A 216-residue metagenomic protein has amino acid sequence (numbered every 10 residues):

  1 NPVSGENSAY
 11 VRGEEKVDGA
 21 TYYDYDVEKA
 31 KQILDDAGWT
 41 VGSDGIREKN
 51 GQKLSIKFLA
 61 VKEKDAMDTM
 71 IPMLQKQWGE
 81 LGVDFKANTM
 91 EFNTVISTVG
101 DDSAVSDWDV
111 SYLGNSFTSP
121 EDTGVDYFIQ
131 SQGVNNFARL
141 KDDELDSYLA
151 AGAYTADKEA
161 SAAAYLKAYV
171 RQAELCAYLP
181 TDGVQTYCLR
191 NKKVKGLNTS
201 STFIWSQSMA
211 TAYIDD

Functional and structural regions predicted by a protein language model:
N1-K16, A66, I71-Q75, G100-D216: Detector for C-terminal structural segments
N1-K76, K167, D215: Append "and occasionally in soluble cytosolic enzymes with long acidic Gly/Pro-rich linkers
A60-K62, T89, G183-Q185: A mature extracytoplasmic/lumenal domain signature
L74-A87: Short alpha-helix C-terminal cap/hinge motif
N88-V99: Short helix-initiation/N-cap motifs at beta->coil->alpha
